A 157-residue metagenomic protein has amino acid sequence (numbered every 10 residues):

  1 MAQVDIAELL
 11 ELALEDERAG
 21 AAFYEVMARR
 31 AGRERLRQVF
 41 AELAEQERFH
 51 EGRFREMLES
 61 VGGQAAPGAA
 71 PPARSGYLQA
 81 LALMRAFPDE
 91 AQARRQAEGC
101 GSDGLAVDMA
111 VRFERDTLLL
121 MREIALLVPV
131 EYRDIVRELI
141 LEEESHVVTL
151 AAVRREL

Functional and structural regions predicted by a protein language model:
M1-L157: Non-heme di-metal
